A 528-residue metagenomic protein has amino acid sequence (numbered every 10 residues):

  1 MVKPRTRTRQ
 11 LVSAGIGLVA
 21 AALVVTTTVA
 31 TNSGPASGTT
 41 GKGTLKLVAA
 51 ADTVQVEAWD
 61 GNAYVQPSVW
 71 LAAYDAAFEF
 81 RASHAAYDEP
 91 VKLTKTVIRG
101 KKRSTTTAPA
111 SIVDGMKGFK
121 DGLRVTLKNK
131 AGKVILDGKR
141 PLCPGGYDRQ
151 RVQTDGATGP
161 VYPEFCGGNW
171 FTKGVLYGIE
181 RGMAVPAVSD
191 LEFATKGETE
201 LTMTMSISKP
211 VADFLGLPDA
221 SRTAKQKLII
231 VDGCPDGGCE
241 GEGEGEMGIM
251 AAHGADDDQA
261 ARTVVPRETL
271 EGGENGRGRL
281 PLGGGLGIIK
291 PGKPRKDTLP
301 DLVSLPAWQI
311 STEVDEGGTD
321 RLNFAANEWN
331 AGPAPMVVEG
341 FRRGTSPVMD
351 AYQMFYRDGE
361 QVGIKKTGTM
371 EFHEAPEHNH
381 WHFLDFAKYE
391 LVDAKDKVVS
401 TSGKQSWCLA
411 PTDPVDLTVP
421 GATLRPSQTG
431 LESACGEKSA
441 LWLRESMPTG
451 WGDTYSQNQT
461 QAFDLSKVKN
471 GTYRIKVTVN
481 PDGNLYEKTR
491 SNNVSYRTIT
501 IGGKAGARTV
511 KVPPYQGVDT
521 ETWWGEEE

Functional and structural regions predicted by a protein language model:
V2-P4, S13, V25, V29-E528: Extracellular/luminal regions of secreted and cell-surface proteins that mediate adhesion/ECM remodeling
R9-A22: Sec-dependent N-terminal signal peptides
